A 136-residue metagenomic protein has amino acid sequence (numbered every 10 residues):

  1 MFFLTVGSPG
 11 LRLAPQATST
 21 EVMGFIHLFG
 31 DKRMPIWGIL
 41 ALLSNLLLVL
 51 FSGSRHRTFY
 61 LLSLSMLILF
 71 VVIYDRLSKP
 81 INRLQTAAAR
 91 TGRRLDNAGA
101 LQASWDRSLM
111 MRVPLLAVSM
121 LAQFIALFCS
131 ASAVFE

Functional and structural regions predicted by a protein language model:
M1-A41, N82, T86-A103: Interfacial loop at the N-terminal end of multi-pass membrane proteins
L28, L61, A103-D106, M110-V113: Internal alpha-helical transmembrane segments of multi-pass membrane proteins, especially GPCRs
M34, L69-F70: Alpha-helical transmembrane segments of multi-pass integral membrane proteins
I36-L48, L64, R112-L121: Core segments of transmembrane alpha-helices that mediate helix-helix packing or line hydrophobic substrate/ligand
L46-G53, A126: Hydrophobic alpha-helical transmembrane segments
L50-L69: Interfacial segments of alpha-helical transmembrane regions
V71-L77: Mid-bilayer segments of alpha-helical transmembrane spans in multi-pass integral membrane proteins that mediate
I125-E136: Juxtamembrane boundary at the C-terminal end of a transmembrane helix
